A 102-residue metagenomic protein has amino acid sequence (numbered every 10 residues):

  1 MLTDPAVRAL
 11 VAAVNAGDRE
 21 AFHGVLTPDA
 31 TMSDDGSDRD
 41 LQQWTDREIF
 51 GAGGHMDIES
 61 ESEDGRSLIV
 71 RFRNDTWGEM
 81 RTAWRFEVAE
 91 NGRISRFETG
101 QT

Functional and structural regions predicted by a protein language model:
M1-T3: Generic helix N-cap/helix-start motif at coil->alpha-helix transitions
P5-A6, A12-A13, R93-S95: Terminal "cap-and-tail" regions of soluble proteins that handle hydrophobic small molecules
R8-V14, H23-R39: Short, solvent-exposed secondary-structure junction/capping segments
D29, D57-S60, R96: Extracellular/lumenal ectodomain signal focusing on beta-strand-rich modules and carbohydrate-recognition contexts
Q42-E90: Surface-exposed, charged secondary-structure patches
F97-T102: Short, solvent-exposed aromatic-acidic interface loops
